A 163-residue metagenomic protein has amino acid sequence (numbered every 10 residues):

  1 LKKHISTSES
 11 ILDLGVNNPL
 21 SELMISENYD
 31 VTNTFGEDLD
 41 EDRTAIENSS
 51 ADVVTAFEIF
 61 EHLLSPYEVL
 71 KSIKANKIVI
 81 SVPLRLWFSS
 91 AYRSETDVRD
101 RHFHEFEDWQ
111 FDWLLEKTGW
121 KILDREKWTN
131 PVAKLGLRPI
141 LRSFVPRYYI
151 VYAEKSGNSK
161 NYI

Functional and structural regions predicted by a protein language model:
K3-H4, V16-N18, E22-L23, L64-Y162: S-adenosyl-L-methionine-dependent methyltransferase catalytic module, highlighting the catalytic core
H4-S10, S49-S50: Short helix-loop-beta connector
S10, N28-D30, K77, K121: Residues at the starts of beta-strands that form the adenosine-phosphate
D13: Class I SAM-dependent methyltransferase core
L23-N48: Adenosine-cofactor binding site in Rossmann-like domains, unifying the SAM/SAH pocket of S-adenosylmethionine-dependent
N48-A51, A75: Active-site acidic short loop of glycosyltransferases
T55: A conserved beta-strand element that flanks and buttresses the S-adenosyl-L-methionine
E58-H62: A short His-aromatic
